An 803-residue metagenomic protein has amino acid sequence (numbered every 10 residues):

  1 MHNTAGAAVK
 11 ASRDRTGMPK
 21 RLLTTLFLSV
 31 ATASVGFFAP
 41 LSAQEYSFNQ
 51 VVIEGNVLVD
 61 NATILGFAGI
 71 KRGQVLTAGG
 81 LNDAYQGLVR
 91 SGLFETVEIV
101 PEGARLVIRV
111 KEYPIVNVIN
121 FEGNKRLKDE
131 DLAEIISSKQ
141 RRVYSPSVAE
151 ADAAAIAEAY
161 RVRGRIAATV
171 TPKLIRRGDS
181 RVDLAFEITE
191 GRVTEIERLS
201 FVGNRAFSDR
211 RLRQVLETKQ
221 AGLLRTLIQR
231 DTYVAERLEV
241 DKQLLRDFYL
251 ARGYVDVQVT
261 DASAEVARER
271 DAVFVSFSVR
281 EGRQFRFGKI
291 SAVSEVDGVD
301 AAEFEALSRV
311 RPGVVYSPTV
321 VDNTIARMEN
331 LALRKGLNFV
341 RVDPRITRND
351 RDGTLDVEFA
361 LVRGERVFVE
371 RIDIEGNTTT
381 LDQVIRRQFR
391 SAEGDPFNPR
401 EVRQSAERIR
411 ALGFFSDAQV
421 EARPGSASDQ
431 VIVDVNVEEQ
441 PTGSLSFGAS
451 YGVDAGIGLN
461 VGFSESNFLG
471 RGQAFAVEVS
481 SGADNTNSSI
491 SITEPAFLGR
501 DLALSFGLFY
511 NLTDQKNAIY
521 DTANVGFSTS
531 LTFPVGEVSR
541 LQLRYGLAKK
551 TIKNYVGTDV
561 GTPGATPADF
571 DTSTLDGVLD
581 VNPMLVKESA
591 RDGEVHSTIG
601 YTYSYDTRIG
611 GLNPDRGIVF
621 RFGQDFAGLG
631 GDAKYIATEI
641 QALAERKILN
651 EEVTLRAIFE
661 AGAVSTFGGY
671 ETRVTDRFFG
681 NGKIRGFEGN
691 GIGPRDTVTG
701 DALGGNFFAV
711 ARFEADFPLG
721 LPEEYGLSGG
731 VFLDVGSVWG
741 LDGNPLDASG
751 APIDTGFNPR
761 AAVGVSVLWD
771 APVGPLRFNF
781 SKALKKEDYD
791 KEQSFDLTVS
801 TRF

Functional and structural regions predicted by a protein language model:
H2-R13, G17-P19, L41-V453, G462 (+4 more regions): Periplasmic polypeptide-binding modules associated with outer-membrane biogenesis and secretion
T25-G36: Bacterial N-terminal signal peptides
D152, D241, T324, A455-I457 (+9 more regions): Residues that define the transmembrane beta-barrel architecture of outer-membrane proteins
F389, G443-Y451, L459-G482, L504-D514 (+5 more regions): Transmembrane beta-strand segments that form the barrel wall of outer-membrane beta-barrel proteins
A411, S426, S444-S446, G452 (+3 more regions): C-terminal outer-membrane beta-barrel translocator/porin domains of Gram-negative envelope proteins and their
F415-S416, G443-L445, G456, F468-F475 (+6 more regions): Repeated loop/turn-to-beta-strand initiation elements of outer-membrane beta-barrel proteins
F463, G600, V765-G774, E792-F803: Outer-membrane beta-barrel "beta-signal"
S488-G593: Transmembrane beta-barrel wall of Gram-negative outer-membrane proteins
